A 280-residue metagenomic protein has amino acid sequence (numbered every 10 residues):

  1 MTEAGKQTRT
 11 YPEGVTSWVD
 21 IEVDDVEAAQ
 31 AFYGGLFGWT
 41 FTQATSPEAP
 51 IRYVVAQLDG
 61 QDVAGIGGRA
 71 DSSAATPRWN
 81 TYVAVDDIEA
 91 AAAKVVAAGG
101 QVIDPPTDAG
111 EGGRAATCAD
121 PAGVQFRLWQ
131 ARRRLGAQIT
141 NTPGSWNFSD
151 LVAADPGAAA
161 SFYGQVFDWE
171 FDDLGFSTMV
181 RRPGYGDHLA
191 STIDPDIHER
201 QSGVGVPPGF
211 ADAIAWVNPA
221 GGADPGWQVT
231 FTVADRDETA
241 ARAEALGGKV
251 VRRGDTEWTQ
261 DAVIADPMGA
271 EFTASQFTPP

Functional and structural regions predicted by a protein language model:
M1-S17, I21-Q43, V55-Q101, A119-R252 (+1 more regions): Glyoxalase I/VOC metalloenzyme domain signal
E48-R52, G175-M179, W258: A short, compositionally biased
P105-P106: Tandem-repeat architecture and repeat-register "anchor" residues
E111-G113, E257-T259: Short, small/polar residue-rich loop motifs at catalytic or cofactor-binding pockets
